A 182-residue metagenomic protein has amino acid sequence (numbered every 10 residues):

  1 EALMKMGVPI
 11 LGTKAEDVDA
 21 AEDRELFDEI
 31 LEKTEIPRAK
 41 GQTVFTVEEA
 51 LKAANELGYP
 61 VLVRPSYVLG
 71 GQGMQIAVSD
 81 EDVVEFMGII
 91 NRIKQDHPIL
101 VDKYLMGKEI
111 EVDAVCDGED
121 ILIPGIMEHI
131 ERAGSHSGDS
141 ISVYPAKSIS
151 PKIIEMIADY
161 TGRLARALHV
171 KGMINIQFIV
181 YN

Functional and structural regions predicted by a protein language model:
E1-I176, V180-N182: N-terminal beta-alpha lobe that positions the nucleotide/phosphoryl donor in ATP/NTP-coupled carboxylate activation
